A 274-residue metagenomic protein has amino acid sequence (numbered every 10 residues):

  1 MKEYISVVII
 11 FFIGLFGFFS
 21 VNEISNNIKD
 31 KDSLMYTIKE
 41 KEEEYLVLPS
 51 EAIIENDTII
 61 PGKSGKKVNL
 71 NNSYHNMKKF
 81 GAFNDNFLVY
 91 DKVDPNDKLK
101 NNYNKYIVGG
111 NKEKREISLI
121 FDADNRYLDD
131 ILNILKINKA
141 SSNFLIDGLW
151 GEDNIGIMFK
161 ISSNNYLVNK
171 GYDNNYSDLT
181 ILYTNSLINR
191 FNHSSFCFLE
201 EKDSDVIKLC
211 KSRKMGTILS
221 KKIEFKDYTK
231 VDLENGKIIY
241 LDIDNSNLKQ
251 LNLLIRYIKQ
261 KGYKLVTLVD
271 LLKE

Functional and structural regions predicted by a protein language model:
K2-L119, R126, L265-E274: N-terminal pre-catalytic segment of deacetylase/amide-hydrolase enzymes
E3-F12, F18-V47, G110, D130-I131 (+6 more regions): Catalytic-site microenvironment of enzymes that process N-acetyl-hexosamine-containing cell-wall polysaccharides
F11-F12, F16-F19, F80-F83, F87 (+7 more regions): Phenylalanine-focused residue identity feature
G14-G17, I117-L119, L135, L167 (+3 more regions): Hydrophobic beta-strand residues in large extracellular and virion-surface proteins
S25-D30, L119-L135, F191, F196-D203 (+2 more regions): Generic hydrophobic segment detector
Y36-T37, F144, L167, I239: Generic structural hydrophobic/aromatic packing signal, biased to beta-strands
G81-Y176: Active-site beta->alpha N-cap acidic-glycine motif
E152-D153, Y172-E274: Catalytic domains of cell-wall/extracellular-matrix polysaccharide-remodeling enzymes, centered on de-N-acetylation
